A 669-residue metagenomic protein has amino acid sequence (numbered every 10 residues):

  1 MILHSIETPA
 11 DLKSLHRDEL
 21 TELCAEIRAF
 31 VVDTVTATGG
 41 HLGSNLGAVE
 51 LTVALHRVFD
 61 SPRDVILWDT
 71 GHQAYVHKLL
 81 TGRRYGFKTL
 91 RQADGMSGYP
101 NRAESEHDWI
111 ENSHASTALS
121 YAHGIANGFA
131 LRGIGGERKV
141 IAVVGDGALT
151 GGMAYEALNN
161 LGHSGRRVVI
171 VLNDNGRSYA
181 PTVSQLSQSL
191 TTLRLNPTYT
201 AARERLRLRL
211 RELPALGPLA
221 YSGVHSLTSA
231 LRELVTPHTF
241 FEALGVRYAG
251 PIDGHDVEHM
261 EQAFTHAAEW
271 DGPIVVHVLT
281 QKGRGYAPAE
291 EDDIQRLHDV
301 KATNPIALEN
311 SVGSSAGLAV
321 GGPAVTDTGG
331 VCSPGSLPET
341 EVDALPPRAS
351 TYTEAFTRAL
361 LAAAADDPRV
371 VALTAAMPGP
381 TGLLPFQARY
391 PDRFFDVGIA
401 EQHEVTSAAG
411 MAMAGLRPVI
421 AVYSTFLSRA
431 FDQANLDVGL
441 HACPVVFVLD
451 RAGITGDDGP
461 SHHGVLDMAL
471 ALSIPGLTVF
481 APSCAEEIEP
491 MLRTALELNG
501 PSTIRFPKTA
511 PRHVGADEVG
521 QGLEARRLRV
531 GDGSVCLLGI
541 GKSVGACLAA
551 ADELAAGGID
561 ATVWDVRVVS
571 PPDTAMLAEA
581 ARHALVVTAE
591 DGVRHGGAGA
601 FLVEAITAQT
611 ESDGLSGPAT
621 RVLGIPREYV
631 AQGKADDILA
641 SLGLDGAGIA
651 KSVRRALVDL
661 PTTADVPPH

Functional and structural regions predicted by a protein language model:
M1-T81, E242-V246, P251-Q262, I274-V278: N-terminal amphipathic, basic-rich helices that act as targeting or association modules
T8-D11, V32-G40, E104-E111, V246-G250 (+5 more regions): Glycine- and acidic
T38-G40, D64-L67, I110-E111, I134-G151 (+6 more regions): A short, small-residue-rich loop immediately preceding and capping a beta-strand
H41-S164, R369-V370, L383-L384: Cofactor-binding active-site loop characterized by glycine-rich and histidine/acidic residues
T89-Y121, L131-E137, H163-R296, S314-L337 (+7 more regions): Thiamine diphosphate
V140, V144-A157, G382, F394 (+3 more regions): Extended, hydrophobic alpha-helical segments in both membrane/secreted and soluble proteins
N160, F240, F386, S407-M411 (+3 more regions): Hydrophobic/aromatic ligand-binding patch that stacks against planar heteroaromatic rings of cofactors or nucleotides
K301-S311, L472-A516: Helix-enriched interaction subdomains in cytosolic or periplasmic regions, typified by TIR/SEFIR signaling/NADase cores
